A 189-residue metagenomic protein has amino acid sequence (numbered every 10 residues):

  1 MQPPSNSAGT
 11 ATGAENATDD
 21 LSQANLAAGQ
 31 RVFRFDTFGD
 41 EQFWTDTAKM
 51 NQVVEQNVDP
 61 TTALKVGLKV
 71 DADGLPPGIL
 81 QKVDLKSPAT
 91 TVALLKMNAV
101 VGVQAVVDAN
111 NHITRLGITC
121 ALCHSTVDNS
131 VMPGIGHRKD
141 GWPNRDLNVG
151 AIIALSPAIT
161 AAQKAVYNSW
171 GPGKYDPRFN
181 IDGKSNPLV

Functional and structural regions predicted by a protein language model:
M1-A17: Bacterial Sec-dependent N-terminal signal peptides
G13-V189: Extracytoplasmic redox metalloprotein regions
